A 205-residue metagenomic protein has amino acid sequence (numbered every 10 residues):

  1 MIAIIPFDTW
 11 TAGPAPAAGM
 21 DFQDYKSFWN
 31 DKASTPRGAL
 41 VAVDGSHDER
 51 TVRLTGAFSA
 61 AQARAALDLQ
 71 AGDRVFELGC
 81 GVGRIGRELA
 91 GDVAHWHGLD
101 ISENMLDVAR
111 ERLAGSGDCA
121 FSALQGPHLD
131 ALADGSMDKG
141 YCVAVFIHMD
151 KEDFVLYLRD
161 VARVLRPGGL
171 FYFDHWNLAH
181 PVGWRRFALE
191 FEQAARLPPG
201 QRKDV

Functional and structural regions predicted by a protein language model:
A3-L67, A71, V82-A131, M149-L156 (+2 more regions): Class I (Rossmann-like) S-adenosyl-L-methionine-dependent methyltransferase catalytic domain, capturing the SAM-binding
E77: Class I SAM-dependent methyltransferase core
D130-G140: A short acidic, Gly/Pro-enriched loop at the edge of an enzyme's catalytic core that lines a small-molecule cofactor
K139-E152: A short SAM/SAH-binding and catalytic strip from SAM-dependent methyltransferases
